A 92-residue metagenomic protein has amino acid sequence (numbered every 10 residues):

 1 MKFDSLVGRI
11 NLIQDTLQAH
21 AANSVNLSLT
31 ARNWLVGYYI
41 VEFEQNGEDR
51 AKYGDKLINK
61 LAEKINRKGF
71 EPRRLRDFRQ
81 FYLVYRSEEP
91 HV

Functional and structural regions predicted by a protein language model:
M1-V92: Basic, low-complexity intrinsically disordered segments
